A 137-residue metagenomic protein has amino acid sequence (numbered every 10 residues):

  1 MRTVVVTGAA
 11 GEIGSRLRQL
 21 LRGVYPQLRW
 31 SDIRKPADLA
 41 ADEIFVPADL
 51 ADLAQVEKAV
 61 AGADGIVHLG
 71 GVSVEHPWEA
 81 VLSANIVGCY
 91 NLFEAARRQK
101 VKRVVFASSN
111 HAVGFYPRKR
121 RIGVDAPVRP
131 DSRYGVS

Functional and structural regions predicted by a protein language model:
R2-Y25: N-terminal Rossmann NAD(P)H-binding glycine-rich loop of SDR-like oxidoreductase domains
T7, S31, I66-L69, V104-N110: SDR active-site strand-loop-helix element
V24-A37: Conserved glycine-rich Rossmann-like NAD(P)H-binding loop of the short-chain dehydrogenase/reductase
E43, A63-D64, K102: Conserved acidic residues
A48-A84, A95, V113-F115: NAD(P)H-binding glycine-rich loop region in Rossmannoid oxidoreductase-like domains and their noncatalytic homologs
A51, A80-N91, V128, S132 (+1 more regions): Glycine-rich NAD(P)-binding loop of the Rossmann-fold in SDR/ketoreductase-type enzymes
N91-R133: Conserved Rossmann-fold NAD(P)-dependent oxidoreductase catalytic core, especially the SDR/UDP-sugar
